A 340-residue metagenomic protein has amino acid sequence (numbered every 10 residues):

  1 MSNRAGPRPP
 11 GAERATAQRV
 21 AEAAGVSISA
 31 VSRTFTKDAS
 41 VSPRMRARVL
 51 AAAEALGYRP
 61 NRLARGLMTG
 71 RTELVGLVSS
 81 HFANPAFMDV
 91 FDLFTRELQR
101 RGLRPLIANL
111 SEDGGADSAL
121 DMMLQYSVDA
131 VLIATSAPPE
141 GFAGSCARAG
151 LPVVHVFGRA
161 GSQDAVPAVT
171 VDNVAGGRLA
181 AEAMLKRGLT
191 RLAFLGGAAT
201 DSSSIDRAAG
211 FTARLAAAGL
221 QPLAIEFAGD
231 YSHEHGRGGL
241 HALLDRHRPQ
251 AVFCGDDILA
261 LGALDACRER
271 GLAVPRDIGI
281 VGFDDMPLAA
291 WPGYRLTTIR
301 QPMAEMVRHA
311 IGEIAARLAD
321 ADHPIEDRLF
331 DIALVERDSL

Functional and structural regions predicted by a protein language model:
M1-G70: N-terminal helix-turn-helix DNA-binding module of bacterial transcription factors
M1-R4, R8, A12, L74-E182: Alpha-helical recognition/docking segments in bacterial nutrient-uptake and carbohydrate-utilization systems
V20, V31, V49, V75 (+9 more regions): Hydrophobic structural packing positions in well-ordered secondary structure
A23, I28-S32, L67-A83, R191-A198: Short beta-strand segments enriched in small/hydrophobic residues
G76, T190-L195, Q250-F253, I278-G279: Conserved beta-strand elements of the Class I
S79-D89, I107-G115, G158, V169-L179 (+6 more regions): Hinge/beta->alpha junction and helix N-cap segments in small-molecule ligand-binding domains
A116-S127, H235-H247: Short, well-structured alpha-helical segments in soluble
L223, A242-L340: Flexible loop/turn connectors
